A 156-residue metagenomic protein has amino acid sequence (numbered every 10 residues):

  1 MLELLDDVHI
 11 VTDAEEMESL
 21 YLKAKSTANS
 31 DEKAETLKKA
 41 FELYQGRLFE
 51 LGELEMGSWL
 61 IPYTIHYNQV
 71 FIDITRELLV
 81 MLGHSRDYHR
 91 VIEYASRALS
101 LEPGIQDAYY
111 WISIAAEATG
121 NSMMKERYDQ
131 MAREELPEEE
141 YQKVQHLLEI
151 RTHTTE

Functional and structural regions predicted by a protein language model:
M1-E156: Intrinsically disordered, charged and Pro/Gly-enriched terminal/linker segments that flank large helical-solenoid
